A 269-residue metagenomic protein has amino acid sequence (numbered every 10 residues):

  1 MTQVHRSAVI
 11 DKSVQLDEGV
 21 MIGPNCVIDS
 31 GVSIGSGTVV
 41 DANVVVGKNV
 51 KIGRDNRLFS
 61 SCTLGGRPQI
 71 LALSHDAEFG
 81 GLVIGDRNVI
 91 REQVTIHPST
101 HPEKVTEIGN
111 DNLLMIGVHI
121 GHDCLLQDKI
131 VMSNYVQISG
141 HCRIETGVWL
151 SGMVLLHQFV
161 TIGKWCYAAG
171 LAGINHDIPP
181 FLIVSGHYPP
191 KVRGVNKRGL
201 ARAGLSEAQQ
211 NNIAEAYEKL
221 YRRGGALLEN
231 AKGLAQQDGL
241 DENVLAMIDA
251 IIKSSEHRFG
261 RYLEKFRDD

Functional and structural regions predicted by a protein language model:
M1-S7, K12-S13, E18, D55 (+4 more regions): Terminal amphipathic alpha-helical/low-complexity segments used for targeting or macromolecular assembly
Q3-P190: Structural signal for interior beta-strand "rungs" in well-ordered beta-sheet cores of soluble enzyme domains
